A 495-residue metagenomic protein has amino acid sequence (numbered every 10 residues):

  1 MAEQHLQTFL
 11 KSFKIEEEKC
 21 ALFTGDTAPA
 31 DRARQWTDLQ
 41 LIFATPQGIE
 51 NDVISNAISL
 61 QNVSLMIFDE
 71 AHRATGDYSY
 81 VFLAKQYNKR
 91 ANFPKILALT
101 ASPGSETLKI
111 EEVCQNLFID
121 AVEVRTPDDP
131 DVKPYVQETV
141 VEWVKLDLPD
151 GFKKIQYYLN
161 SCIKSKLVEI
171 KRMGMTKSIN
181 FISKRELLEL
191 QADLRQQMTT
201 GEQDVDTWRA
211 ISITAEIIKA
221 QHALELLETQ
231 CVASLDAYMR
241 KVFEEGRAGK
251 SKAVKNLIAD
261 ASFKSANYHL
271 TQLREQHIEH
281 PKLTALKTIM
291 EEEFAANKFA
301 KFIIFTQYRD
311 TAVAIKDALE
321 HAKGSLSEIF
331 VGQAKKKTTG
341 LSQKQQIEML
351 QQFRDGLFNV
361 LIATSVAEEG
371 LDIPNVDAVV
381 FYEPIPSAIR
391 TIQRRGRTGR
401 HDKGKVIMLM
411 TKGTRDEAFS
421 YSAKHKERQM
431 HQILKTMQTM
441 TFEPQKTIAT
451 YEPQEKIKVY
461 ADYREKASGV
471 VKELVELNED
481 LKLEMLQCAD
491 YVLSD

Functional and structural regions predicted by a protein language model:
M1-K11, E50, P103-K109, Y308-A312: Conserved Walker A/P-loop ATP-binding site and its immediately adjacent core in helicase/helicase-like ATPase domains
A2-T24, C114-F118, A318: Conserved helix-turn-beta segment of the N-terminal RecA-like "Helicase ATP-binding" lobe in SF1/SF2 helicases
L10-N51: Inter-Walker segment of RecA-like/P-loop motor cores
A28-W36, K301-F305, T311-A318, G324-T364: Conserved helicase ATPase core of P-loop NTP-dependent helicases/translocases
P46-E50, I54-K109, V380: SF2 helicase catalytic motif II
S79, L83, I110-V113, I119-K133 (+1 more regions): Helicase motor interdomain insertion/brace
G332-K335, N359, S365-Q393, R400-H401 (+1 more regions): Conserved RecA-like helicase motor core of SF1/SF2 enzymes
R395-E427: Conserved segment of the helicase C-terminal RecA-like domain
